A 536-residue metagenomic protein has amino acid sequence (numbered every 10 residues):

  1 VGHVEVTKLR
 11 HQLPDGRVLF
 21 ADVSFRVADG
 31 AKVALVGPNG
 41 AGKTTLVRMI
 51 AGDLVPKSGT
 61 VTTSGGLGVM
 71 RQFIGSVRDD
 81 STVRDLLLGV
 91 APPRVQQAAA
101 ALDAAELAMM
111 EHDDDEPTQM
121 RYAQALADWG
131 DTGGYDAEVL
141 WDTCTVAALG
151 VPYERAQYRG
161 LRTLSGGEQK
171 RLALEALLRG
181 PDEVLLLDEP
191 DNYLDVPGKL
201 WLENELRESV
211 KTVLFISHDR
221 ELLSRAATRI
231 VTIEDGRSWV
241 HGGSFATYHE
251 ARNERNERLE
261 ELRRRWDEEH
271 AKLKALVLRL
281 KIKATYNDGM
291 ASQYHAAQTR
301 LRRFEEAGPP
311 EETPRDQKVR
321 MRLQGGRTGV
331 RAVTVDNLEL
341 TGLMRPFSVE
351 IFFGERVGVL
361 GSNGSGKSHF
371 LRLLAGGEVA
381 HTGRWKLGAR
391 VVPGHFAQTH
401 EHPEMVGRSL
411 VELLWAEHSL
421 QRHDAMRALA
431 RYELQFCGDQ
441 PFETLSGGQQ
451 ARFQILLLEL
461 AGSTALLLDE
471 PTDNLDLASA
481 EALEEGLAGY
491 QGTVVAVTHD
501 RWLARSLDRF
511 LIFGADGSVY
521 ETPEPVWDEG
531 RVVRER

Functional and structural regions predicted by a protein language model:
V1-E261, M321, G325-R536: ABC ATP-binding cassette signature C-motif
A21-A28, M290-Q293, R315: Short low-complexity stretches enriched in small and charged residues
A98-M109, A125, W266, H270-L280 (+1 more regions): Non-transmembrane amphipathic alpha-helical segments
A137, R303-R315: Proline-centered turn/helix-capping motifs that create local helix->coil transitions or kinks
D142-L149, L276-R279, A297-A307: Short amphipathic coiled-coil heptad-repeat segments
L259-L280, A284-T299, K318, R531-R536: ABC ATPase nucleotide-binding domains
